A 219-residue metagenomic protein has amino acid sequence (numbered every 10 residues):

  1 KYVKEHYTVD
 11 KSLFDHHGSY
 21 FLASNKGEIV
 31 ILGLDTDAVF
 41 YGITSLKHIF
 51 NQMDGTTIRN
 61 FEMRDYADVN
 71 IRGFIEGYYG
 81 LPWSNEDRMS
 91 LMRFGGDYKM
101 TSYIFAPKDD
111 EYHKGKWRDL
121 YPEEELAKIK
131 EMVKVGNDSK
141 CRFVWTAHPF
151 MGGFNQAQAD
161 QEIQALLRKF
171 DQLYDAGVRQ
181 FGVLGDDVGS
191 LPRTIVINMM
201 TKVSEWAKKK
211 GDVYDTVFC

Functional and structural regions predicted by a protein language model:
K1-V69, S139: Contiguous, structured surface segment used for ligand recognition
I75-C219: Aromatic-lined carbohydrate-binding surfaces of glycoside hydrolases
